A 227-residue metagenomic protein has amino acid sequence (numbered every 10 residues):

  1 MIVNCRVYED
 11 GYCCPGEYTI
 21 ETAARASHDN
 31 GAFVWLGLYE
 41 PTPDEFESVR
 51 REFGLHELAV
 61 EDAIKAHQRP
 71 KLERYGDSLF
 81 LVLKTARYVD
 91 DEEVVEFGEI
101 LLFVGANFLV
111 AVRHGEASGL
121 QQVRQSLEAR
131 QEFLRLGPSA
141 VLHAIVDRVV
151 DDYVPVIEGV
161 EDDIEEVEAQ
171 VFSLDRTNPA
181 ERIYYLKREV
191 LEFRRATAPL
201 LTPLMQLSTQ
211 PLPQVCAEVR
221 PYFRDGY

Functional and structural regions predicted by a protein language model:
M1-D225: Peripheral, non-transmembrane regulatory/ligand-interaction domains of membrane transport proteins
